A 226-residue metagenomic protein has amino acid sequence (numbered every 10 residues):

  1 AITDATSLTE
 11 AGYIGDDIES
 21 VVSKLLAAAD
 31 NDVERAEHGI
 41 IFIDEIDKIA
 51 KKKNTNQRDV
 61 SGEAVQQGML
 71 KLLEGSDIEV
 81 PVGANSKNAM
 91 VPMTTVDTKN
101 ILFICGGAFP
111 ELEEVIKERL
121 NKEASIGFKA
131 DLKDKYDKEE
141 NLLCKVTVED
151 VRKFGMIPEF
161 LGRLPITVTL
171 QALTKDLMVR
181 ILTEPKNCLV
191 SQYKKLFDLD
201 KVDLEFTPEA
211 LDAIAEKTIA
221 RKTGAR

Functional and structural regions predicted by a protein language model:
A1, A5-I14, I18-R226: AAA+ P-loop NTPase nucleotide-binding core of proteostasis motors
